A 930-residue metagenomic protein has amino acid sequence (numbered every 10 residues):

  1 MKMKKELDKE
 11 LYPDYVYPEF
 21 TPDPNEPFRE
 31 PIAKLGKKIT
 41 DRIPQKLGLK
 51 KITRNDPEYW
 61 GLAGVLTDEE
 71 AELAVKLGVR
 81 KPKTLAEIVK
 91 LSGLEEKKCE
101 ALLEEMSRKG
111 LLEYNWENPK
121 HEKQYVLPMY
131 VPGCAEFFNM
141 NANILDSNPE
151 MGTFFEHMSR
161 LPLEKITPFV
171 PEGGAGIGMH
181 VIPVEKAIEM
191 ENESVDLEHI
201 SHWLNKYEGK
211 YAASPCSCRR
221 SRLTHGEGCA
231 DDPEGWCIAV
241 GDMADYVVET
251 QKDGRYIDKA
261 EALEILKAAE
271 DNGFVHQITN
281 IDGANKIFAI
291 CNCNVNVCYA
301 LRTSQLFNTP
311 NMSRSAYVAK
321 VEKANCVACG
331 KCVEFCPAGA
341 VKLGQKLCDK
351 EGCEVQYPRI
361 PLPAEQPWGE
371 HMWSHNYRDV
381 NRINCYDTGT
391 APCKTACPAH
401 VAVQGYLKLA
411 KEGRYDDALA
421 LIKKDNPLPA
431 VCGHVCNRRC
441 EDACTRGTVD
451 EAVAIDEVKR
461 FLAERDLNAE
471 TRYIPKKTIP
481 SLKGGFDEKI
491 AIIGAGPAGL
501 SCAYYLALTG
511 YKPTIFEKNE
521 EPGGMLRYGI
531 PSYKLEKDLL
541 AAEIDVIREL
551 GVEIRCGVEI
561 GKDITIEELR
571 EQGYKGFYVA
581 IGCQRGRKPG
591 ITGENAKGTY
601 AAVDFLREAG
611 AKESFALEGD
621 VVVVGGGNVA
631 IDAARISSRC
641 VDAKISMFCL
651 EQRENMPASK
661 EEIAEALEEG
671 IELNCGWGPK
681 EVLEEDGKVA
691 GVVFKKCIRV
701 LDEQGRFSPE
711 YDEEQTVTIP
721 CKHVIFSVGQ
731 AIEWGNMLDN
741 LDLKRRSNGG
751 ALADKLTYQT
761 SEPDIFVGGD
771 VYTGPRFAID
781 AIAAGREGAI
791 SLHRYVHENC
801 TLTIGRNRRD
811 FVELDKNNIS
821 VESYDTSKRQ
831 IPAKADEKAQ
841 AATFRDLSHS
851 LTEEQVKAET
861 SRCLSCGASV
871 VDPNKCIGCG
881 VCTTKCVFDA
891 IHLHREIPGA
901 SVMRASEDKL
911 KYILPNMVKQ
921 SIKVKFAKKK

Functional and structural regions predicted by a protein language model:
D8, A338-P392, V453-I455, K459-K489 (+9 more regions): Flanking helices and flexible, charged tails adjoining ferredoxin-like Fe-S electron-transfer domains in multi-subunit
G64, L94, Y125, Q277-I290 (+14 more regions): Ferredoxin-like iron-sulfur electron-transfer modules
S107-N118, V341-K342, I891: A short, conserved structural fragment
H121-R160: Short, amphipathic alpha-helical interaction segments positioned at domain boundaries
V401-A410, A452-D456, I492-I560, R587-G590 (+4 more regions): Beta1-alpha1 glycine-rich phosphate/pyrophosphate-binding loop at the start of Rossmann-like nucleotide-binding domains
L462-G484, A542-K562, G586-V641, R745-S761: Glycine-rich dinucleotide-binding loop and its adjacent helix/turn
N595-D620, V682, D702-P775: FAD-site-proximal beta/loop scaffold in flavoenzymes
V771-V796: A conserved FAD-binding loop/helix module that cradles the flavin
